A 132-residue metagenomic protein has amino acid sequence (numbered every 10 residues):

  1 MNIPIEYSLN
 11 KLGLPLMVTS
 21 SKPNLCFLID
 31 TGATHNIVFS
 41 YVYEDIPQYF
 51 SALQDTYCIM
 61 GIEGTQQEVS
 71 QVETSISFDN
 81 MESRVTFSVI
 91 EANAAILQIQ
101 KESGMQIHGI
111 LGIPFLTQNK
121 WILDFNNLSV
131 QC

Functional and structural regions predicted by a protein language model:
M1-C132: Pepsin/retropepsin-fold aspartyl endopeptidases
